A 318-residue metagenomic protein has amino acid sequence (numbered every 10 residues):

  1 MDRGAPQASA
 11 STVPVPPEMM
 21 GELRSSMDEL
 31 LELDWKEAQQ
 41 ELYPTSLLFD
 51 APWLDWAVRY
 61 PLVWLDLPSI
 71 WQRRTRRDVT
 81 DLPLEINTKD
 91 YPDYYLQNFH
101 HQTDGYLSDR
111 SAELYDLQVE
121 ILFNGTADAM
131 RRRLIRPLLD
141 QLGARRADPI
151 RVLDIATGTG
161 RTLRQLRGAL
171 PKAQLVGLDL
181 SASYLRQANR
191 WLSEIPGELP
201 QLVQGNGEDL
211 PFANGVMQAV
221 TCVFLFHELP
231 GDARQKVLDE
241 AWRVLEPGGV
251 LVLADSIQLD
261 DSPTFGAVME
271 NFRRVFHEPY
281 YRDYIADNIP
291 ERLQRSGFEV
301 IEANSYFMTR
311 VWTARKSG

Functional and structural regions predicted by a protein language model:
M1-K89: N-terminal accessory segments
L114, G125-D148: Conserved alpha-helix/loop element of class I SAM-dependent methyltransferases that forms part of the SAM/SAH-binding
D148-G158: Conserved class I S-adenosyl-L-methionine
L153, R161-D209: Class I SAM-dependent methyltransferase SAM/SAH-binding core
E208-V220: A short acidic, Gly/Pro-enriched loop at the edge of an enzyme's catalytic core that lines a small-molecule cofactor
Q218-D232: A short SAM/SAH-binding and catalytic strip from SAM-dependent methyltransferases
Q235, V252-S296, V300-Y306: C-terminal alpha-helical "lid/dimerization" subdomain adjacent to the S-adenosyl-L-methionine
Q235-P247: A short glycine-rich, Lys/Arg-flanked "PGG" loop and its adjoining helix->strand segment in the class I
